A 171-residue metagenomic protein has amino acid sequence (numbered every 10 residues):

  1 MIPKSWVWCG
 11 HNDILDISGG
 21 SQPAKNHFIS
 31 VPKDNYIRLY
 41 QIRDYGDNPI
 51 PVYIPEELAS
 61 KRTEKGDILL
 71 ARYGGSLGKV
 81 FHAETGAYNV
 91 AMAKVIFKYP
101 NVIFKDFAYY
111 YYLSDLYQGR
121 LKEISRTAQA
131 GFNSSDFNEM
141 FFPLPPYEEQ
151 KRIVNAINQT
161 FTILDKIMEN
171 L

Functional and structural regions predicted by a protein language model:
M1-Q22, Y147-L171: Non-catalytic DNA-recognition/assembly elements of restriction-modification systems
I2-I14, F81, I96-Y111, G119 (+1 more regions): Catalytic cores of nucleotide-enabled group-transfer and carboxylate-activating enzymes in metabolic and assembly-line
N12-F28, N35-K65: Sequence-specific dsDNA recognition surfaces
A24-P32, E123-I124, E169: Short coil/turn segments at secondary-structure boundaries
A59, F81-I96: Short, compositionally biased
I68-L69: Generic structural signal for buried aliphatic residues
Y73, G86-A93, R126-L144: A short glycine-rich beta-alpha junction/loop motif
G74-G78: Short, charged beta-turn/beta-strand-edge "cap" motif at the junction between a beta-strand and an adjacent loop
